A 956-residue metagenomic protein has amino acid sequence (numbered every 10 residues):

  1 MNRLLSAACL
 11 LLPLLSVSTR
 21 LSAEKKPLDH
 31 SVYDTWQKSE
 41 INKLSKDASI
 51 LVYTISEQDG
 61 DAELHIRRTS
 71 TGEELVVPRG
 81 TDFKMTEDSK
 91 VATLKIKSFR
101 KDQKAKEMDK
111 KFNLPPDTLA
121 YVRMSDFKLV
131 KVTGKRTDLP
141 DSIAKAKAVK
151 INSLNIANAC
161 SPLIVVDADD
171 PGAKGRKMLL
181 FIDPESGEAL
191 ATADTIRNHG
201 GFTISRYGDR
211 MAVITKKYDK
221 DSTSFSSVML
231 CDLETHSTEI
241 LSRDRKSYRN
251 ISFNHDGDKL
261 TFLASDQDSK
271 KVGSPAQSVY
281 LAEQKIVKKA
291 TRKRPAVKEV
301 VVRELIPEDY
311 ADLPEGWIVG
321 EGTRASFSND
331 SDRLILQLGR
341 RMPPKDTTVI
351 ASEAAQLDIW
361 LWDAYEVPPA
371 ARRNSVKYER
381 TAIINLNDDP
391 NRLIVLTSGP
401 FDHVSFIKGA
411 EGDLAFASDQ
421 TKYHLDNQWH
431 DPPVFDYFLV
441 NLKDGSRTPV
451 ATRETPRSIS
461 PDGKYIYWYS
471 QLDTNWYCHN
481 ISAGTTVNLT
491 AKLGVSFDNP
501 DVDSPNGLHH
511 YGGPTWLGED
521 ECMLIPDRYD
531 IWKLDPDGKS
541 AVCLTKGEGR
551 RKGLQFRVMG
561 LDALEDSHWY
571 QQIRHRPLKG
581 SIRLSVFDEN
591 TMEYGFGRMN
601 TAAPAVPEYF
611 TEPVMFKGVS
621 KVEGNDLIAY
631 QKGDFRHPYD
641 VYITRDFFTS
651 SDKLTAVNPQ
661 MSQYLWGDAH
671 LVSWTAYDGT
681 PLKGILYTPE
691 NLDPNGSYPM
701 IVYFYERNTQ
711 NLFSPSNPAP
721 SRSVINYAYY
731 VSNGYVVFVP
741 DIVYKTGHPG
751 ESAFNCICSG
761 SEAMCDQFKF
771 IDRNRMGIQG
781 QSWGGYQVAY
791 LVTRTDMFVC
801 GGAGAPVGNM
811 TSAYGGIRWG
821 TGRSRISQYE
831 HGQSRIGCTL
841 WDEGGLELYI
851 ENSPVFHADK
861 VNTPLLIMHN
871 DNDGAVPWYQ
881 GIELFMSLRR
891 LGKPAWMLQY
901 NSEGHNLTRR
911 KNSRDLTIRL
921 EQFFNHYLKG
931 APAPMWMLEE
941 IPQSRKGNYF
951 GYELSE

Functional and structural regions predicted by a protein language model:
Q37-S39, R79-K84, K135-L154, D194-G200 (+8 more regions): Short coil/turn segments at the loop-to-beta-strand junctions that recur within blades of beta-propeller repeat folds
N42-I50, F83-A92, N152-I164, F202-M211 (+10 more regions): Blade-terminus and WD-like Trp-Asp/Gly-His loop motifs, strongest in beta-propeller folds
V52-Q58, T93-K101, L163-A173, D183 (+18 more regions): Beta-strand C-termini and the immediately following turn/loop, strongest in propeller blades
I66-R68, D117-M124, L180-D183, S226-E234 (+6 more regions): Beta-propeller blade signature
K97-L129, V166-M178, K270-P314, V319-T323 (+7 more regions): Predominantly five- to eight-bladed beta-propeller fold
Q337, Y378-R380, L393-V395, V404-F406 (+6 more regions): Non-catalytic accessory segments flanking enzyme active sites
K492-D501, F648, T655-R775, Q779-Q781: Cap/lid segment of the alpha/beta-hydrolase catalytic domain
N717-E956: Active-site-proximal cap/loop segments of hydrolase catalytic domains
